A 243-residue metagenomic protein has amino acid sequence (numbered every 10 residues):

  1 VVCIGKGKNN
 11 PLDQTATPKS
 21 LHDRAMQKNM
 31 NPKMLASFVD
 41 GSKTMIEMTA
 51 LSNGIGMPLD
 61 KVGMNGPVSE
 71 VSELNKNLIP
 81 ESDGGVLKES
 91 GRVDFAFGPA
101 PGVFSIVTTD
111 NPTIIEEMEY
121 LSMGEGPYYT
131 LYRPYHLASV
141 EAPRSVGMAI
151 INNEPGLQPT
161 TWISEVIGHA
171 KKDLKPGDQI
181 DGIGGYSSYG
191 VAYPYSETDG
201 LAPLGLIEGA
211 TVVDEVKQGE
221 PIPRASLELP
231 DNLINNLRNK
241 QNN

Functional and structural regions predicted by a protein language model:
V1-V39: Rossmann-like NAD(P)H-binding beta-loop-alpha module
D23-N243: C-terminal catalytic/substrate-binding lobe primarily of soluble NAD(P)-dependent oxidoreductases
